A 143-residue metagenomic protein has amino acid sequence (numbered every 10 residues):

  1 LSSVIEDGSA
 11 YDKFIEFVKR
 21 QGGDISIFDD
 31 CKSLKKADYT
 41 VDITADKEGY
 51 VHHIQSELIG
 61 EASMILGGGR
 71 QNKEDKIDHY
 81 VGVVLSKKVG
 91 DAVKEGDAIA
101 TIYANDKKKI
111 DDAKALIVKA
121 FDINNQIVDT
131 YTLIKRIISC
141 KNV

Functional and structural regions predicted by a protein language model:
L1-V143: Well-ordered secondary-structure scaffolds
